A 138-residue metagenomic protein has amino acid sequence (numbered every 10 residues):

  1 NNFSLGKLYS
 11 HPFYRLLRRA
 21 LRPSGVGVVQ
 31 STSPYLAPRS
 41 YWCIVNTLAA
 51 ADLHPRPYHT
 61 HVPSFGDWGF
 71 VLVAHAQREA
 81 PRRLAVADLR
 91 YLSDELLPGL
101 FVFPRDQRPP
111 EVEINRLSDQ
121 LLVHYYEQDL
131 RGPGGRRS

Functional and structural regions predicted by a protein language model:
N1-Y9: Glycine/threonine-rich flexible loop motifs
K7-L8, Y35-W42: Soluble non-cytosolic domains of exported or imported proteins
Y9-P23: A short glycine-rich, Lys/Arg-flanked "PGG" loop and its adjoining helix->strand segment in the class I
Y14-R15, R39-H61: Conserved Class I S-adenosyl-L-methionine
R19-R22, A50, H75: C-terminal structured domain segments across diverse proteins
S24-S31: Conserved beta-strand signature within the Rossmann-like core of class I S-adenosyl-L-methionine
T32-L36, P63: Short "lid" loop at the C-terminus of a central beta-strand within the Rossmann-like core of SAM-dependent
H54-S138: Soluble small-group transferase modules, centered on the S-adenosyl donor enzyme superfamily
